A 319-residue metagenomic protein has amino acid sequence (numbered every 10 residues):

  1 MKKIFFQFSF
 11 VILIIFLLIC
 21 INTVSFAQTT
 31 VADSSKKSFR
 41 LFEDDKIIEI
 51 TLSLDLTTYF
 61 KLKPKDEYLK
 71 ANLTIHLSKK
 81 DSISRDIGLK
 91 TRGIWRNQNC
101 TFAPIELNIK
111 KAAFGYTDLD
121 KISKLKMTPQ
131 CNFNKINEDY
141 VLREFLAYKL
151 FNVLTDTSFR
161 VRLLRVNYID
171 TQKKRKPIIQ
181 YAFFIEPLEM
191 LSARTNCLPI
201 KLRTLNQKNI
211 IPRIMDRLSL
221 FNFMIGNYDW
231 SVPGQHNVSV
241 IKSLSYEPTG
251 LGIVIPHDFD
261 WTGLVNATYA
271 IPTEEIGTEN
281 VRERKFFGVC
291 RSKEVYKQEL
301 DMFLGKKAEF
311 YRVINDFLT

Functional and structural regions predicted by a protein language model:
M1-T29: Bacterial Sec-dependent N-terminal signal peptides
Q28-T319: Phosphate/dinucleotide-binding and metal-coordinating scaffold of catalytic cores in nucleotide-dependent enzymes
